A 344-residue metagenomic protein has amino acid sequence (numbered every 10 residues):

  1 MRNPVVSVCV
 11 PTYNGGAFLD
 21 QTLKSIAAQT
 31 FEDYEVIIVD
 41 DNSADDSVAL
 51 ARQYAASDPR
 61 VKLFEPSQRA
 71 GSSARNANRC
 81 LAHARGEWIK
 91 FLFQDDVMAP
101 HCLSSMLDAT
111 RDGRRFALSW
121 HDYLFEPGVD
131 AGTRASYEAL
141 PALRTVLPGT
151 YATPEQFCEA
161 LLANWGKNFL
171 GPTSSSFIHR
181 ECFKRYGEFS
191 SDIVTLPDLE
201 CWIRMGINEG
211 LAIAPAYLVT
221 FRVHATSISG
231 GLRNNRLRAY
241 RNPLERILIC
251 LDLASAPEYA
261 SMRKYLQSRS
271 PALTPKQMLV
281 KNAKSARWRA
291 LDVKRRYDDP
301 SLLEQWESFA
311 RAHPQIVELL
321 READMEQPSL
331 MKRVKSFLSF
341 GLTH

Functional and structural regions predicted by a protein language model:
M1-S25: N-proximal low-complexity "stem/linker" segments adjacent to membrane-targeting elements
K24-D33: Short, acidic, metal-binding catalytic loop of nucleotide-sugar glycosyltransferases
D40-A49, Q68-A70, F93: A conserved acidic beta->alpha catalytic loop
P66-A84, V97: Glycine-rich, basic loop-to-helix element that forms the pyrophosphate-binding segment of sugar-nucleotide handling
I89: Short aromatic/hydrophobic "clamp" motif used to bind/position activated sugar donors
H101-L143: Conserved donor NDP-sugar-binding/catalytic core segment of glycosyltransferases
H121, A142-P243: Conserved nucleotide-sugar donor-binding catalytic segment
L143, Y217-A225, G230-M262, W288-Q305 (+1 more regions): Catalytic core of nucleotide-sugar-dependent glycosyltransferases
